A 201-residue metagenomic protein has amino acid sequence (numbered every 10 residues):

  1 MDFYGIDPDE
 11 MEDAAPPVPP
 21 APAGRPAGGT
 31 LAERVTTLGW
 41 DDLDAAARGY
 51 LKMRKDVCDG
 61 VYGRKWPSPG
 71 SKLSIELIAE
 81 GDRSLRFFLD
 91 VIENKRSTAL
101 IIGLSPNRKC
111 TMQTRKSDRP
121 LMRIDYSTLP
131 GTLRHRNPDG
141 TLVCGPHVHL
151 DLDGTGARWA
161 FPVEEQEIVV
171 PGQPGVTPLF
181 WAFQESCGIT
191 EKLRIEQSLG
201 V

Functional and structural regions predicted by a protein language model:
M1-F3, P8, G28, A32 (+7 more regions): Intrinsically disordered, low-complexity regions
M1-S97: Charge-rich, low-complexity N-terminal segments
I75, F87-L89, C110-M112, I124 (+1 more regions): Hydrophobic beta-strand residues in large extracellular and virion-surface proteins
L77-A79, L104, T114: Short beta-strand element of the conserved SAM-dependent methyltransferase core
E80-F88, T98-A99, S117-R123, A157: Short, surface-exposed beta-strand/loop "edge" segments at domain boundaries and coil↔beta transitions
I101-K109: Short coil-to-beta strand junction motifs in C2/discoidin
R108-I168: An exposed acidic His-Trp-rich patch
L142-V201: Intrinsically disordered, low-complexity, charge-dense segments enriched in Lys/Arg and Glu/Asp interspersed
